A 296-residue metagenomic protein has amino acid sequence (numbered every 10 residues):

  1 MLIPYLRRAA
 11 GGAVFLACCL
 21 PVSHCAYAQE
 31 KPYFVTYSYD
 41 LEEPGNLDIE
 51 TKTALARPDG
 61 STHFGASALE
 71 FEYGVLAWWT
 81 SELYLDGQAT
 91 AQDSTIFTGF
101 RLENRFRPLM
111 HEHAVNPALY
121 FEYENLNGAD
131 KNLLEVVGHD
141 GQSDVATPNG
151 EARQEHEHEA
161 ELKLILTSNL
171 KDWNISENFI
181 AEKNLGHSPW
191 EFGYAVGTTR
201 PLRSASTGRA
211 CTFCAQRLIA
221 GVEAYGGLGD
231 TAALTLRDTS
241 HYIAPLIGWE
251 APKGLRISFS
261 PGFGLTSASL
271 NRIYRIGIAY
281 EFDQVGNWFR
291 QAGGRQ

Functional and structural regions predicted by a protein language model:
L2-A13: Bacterial N-terminal signal peptides that target proteins for export
R8, P21-V22, A28, C214: General secretory precursor processing signal
G11-S23: Bacterial N-terminal signal peptides
Y27-Q296: Transmembrane beta-barrel domains of Gram-negative outer membranes and organellar outer membranes
